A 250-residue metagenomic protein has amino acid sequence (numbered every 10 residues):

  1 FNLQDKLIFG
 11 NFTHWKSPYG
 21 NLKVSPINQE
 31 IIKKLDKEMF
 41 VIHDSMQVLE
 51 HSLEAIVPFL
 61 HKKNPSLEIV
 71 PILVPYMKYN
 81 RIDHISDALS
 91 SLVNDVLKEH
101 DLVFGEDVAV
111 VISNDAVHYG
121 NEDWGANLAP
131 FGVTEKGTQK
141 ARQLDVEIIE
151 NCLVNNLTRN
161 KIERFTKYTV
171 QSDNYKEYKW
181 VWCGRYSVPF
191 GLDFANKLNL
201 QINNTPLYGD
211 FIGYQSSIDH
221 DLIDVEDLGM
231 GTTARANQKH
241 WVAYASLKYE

Functional and structural regions predicted by a protein language model:
F1-P189, D193, K197, Q201-N203 (+1 more regions): Active-site histidine-anchored catalytic micro-motif
V93, K197-N199, N203-E250: Long, Lys/Arg- and hydrophobic-enriched amphipathic alpha-helices
